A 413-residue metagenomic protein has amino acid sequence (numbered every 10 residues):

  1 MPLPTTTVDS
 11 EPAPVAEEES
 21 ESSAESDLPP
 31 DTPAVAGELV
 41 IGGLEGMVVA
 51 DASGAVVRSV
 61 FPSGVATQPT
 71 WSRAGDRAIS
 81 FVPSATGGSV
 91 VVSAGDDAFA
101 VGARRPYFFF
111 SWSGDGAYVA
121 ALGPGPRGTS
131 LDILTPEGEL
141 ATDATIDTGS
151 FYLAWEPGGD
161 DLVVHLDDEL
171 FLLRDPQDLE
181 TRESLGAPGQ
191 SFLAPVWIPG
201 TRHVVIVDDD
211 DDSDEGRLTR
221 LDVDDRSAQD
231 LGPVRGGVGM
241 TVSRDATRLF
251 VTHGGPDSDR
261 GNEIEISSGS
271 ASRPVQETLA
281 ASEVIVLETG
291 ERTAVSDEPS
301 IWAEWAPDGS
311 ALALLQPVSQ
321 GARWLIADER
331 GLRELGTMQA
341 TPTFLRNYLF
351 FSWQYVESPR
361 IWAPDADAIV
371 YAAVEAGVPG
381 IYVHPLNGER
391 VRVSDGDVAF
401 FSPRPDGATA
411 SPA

Functional and structural regions predicted by a protein language model:
M1-A413: Sequence signature of WD/YWTD-type beta-propeller architectures
